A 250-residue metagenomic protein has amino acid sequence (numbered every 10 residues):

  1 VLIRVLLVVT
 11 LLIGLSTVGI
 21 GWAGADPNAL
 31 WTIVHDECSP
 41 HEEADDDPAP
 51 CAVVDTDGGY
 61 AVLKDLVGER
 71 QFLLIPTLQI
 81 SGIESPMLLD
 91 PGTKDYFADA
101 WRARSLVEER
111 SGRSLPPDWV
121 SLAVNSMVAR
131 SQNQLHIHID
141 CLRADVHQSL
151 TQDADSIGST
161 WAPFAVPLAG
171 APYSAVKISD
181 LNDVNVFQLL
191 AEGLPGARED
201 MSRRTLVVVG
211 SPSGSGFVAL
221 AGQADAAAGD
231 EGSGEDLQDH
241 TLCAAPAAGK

Functional and structural regions predicted by a protein language model:
V1-V5: Positively charged n-region of N-terminal signal peptides that target proteins for export
L6-T17: Bacterial N-terminal signal peptides
G21-K250: HIT superfamily nucleotide-processing domains
